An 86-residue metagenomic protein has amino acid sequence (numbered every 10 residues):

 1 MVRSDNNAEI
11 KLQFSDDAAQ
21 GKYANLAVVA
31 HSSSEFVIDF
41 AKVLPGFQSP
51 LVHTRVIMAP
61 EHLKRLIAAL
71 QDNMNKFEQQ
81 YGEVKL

Functional and structural regions predicted by a protein language model:
M1-E61, R65-L86: N-terminal intrinsically disordered, cationic/polar leader segments that include organellar targeting peptides
